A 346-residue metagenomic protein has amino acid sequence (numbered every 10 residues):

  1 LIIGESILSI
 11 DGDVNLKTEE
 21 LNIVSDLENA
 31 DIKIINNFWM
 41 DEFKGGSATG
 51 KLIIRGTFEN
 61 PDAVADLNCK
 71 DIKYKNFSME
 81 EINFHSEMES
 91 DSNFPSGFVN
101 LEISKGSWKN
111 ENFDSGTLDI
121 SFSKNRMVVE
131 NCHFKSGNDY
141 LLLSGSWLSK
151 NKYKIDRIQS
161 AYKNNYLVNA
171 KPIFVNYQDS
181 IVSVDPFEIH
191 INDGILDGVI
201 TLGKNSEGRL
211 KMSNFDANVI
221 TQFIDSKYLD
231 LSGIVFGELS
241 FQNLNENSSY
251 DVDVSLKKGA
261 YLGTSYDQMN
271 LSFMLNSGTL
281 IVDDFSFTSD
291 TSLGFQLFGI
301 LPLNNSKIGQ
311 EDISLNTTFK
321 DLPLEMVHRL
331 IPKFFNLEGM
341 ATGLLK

Functional and structural regions predicted by a protein language model:
L1-K346: Interface amphipathic segments
